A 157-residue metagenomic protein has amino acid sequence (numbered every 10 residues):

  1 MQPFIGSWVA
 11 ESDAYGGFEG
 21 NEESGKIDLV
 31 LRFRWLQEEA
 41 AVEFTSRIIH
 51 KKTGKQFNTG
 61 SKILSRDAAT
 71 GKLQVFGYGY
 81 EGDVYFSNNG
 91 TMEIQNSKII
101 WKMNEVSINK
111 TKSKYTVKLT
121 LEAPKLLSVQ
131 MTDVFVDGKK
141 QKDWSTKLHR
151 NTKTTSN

Functional and structural regions predicted by a protein language model:
M1-N157: Hydrophobic small-molecule pocket/channel-lining residues, especially in calycin-type beta-barrels
